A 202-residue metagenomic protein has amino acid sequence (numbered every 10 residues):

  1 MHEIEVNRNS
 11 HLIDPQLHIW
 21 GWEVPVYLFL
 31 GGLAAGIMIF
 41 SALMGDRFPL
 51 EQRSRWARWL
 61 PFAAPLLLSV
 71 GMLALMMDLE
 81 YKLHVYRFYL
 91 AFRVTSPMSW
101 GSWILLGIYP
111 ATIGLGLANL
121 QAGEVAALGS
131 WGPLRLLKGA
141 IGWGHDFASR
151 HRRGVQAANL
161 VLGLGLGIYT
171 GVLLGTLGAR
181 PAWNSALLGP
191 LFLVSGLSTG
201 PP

Functional and structural regions predicted by a protein language model:
M1-V24, L50, L79-S99, G144-H145 (+1 more regions): Membrane-interface interhelical loops and short amphipathic "cap" helices that link adjacent transmembrane segments
I4, H11-V26, G31-G32, G36 (+3 more regions): An N-terminal structural lobe/cap that precedes and organizes the functional/catalytic core across diverse proteins
G21, L28-G32, G45-Q52, A57 (+1 more regions): Long, contiguous internal "core" modules enriched in hydrophobic/ aromatic residues
L33-G45, L68-V70, A111-G116: Central hydrophobic cores of alpha-helical transmembrane segments in multi-pass inner-membrane proteins across all
V70-W131, L174, P181: Membrane-interface helix-loop-helix modules in multi-pass inner-membrane proteins
